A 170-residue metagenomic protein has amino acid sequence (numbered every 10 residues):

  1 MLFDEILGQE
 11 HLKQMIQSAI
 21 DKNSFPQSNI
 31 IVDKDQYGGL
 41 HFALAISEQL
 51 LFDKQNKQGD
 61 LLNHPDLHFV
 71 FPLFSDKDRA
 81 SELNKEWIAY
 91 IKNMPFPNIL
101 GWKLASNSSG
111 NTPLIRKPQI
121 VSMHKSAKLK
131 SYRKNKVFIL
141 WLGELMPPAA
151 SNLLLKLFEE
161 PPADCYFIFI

Functional and structural regions predicted by a protein language model:
L2-A149: Clamp-loader machinery-focused feature within the broader ASCE/P-loop NTPase space
S126-K130, N152-F169: Conserved catalytic/switch belt of AAA+ P-loop NTPases
